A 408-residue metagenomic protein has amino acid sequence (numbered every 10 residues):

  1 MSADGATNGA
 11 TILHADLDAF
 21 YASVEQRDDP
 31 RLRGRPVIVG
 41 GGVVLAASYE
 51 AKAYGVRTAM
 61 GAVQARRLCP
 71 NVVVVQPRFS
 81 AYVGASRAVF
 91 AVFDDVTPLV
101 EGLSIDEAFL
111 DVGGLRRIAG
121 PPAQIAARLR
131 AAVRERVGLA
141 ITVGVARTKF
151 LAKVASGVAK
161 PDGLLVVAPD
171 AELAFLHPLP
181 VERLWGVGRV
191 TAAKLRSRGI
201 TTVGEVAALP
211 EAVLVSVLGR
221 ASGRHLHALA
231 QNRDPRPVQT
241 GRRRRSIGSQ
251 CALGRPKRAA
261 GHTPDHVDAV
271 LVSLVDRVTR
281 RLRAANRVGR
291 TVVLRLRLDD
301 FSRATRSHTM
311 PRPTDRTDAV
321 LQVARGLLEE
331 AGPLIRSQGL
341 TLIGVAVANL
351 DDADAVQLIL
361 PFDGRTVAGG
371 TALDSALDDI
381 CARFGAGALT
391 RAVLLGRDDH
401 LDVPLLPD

Functional and structural regions predicted by a protein language model:
M1-H225, D234-R236, R280, G364-D408: Gly/Gly-Pro- and Ser/Thr-rich, intrinsically disordered tail segments characteristic of DNA damage-repair and tolerance
H14, R183, T191-S337: DNA-contacting surface of Y-family translesion DNA polymerases
R33-R35, P70, L139, R290-V292 (+2 more regions): A generic structural signal for short beta-strands and their flanking turns/coil linkers
A46-A47, V74, S302-S307, D354-V356: Short small-residue beta-strand/loop micro-motif enriched in glycine and branched aliphatics
L103-E107, A146-K149, R287-T291, Q338-L342: Short Gly/Ser/Thr- and Asp/Glu-enriched loop/turn motifs at secondary-structure junctions
A108-G114, T305-H308, Q357-L360: Short, hydrophobic beta-strand segments
V112, V145-R147, A230, L296-L298 (+2 more regions): A general secondary-structure junction signal
R312-D408: Acidic, metal-coordinating catalytic segment for phosphate/diphosphate chemistry, firing primarily on the Nudix
